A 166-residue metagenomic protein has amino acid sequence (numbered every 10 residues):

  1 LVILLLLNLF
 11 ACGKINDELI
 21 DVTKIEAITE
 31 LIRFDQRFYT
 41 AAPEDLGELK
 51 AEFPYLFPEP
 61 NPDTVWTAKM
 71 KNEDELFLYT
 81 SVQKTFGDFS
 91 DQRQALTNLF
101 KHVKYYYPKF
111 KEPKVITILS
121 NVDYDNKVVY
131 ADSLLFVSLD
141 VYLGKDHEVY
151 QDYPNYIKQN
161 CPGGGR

Functional and structural regions predicted by a protein language model:
L1-I3: Sec-dependent signal peptide recognition, specifically the positively charged N-region followed immediately by
L6, P43, P54, P58-P62 (+4 more regions): Proline-rich intrinsically disordered, low-complexity coils
N8-A11: C-terminal motif of bacterial Sec signal peptides marking the signal peptidase cleavage site
G13-T80: N-terminal mature-domain "stem" immediately C-terminal to a signal peptide or N-terminal signal-anchor/transmembrane
E75-R166: Acidic/His-rich structured neighborhood in mature extracellular/periplasmic domains
